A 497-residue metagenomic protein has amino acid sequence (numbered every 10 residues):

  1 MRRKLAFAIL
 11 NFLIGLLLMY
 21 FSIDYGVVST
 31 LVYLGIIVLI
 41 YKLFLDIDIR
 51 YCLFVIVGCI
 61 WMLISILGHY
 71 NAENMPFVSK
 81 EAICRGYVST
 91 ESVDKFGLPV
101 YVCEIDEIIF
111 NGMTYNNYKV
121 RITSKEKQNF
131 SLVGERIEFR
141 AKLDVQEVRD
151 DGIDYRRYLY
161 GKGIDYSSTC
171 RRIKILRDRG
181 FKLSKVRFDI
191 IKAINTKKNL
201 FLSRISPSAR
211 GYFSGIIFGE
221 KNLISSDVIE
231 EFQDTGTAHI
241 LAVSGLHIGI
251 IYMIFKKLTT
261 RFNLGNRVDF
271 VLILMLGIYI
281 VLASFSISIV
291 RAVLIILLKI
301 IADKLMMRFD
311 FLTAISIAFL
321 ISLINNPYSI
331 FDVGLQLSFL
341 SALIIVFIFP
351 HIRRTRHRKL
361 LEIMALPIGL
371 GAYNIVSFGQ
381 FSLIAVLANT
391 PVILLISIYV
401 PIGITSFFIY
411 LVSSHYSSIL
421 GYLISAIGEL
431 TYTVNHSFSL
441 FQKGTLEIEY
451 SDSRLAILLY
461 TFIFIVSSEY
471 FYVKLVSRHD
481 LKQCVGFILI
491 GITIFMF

Functional and structural regions predicted by a protein language model:
M1-L43, S425-E429, T433-F471: Membrane-embedded alpha-helical segments of integral membrane proteins
R2-A8, L183-I191, G211-N222, A283-S288 (+4 more regions): Hydrophobic alpha-helical transmembrane segments
R3, F7, I36, Y41-V57 (+3 more regions): Hydrophobic alpha-helical transmembrane segments in multi-pass membrane proteins
W61-H239: Membrane-interface helix/helix-cap signal primarily in integral membrane proteins
M75-V78, K198-I205, T259-F262, F347-T355 (+1 more regions): Alpha-helix C-terminal capping segments
G86, A141, I216, S244 (+5 more regions): Divalent metal-coordination and catalytic microenvironments
S208-A209, S225, G265-V271, L395: Membrane-interfacial loop-to-helix junctions in multi-pass transporters
I345-I448: Alpha-helical transmembrane segments of multi-pass integral membrane proteins
